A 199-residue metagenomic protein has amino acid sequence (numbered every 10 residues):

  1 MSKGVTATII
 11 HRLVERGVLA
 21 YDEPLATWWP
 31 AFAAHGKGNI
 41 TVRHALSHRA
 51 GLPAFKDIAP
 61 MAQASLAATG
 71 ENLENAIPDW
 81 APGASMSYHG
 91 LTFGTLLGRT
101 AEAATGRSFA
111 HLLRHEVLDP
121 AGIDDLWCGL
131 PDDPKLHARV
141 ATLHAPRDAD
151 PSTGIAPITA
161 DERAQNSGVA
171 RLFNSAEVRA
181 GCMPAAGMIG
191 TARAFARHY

Functional and structural regions predicted by a protein language model:
M1-D22, L97-A101, H198: Active-site SXXK
A7-R12, E23, T27, R43 (+1 more regions): N-terminal, well-ordered alpha-helical segments
Y21-H35, A121: Short, glycine/proline-biased beta-turn/loop segments that scaffold the active-site neighborhood
H35-Y199: Short, surface-exposed loop or secondary-structure junction motifs that flank catalytic or metal-binding residues
